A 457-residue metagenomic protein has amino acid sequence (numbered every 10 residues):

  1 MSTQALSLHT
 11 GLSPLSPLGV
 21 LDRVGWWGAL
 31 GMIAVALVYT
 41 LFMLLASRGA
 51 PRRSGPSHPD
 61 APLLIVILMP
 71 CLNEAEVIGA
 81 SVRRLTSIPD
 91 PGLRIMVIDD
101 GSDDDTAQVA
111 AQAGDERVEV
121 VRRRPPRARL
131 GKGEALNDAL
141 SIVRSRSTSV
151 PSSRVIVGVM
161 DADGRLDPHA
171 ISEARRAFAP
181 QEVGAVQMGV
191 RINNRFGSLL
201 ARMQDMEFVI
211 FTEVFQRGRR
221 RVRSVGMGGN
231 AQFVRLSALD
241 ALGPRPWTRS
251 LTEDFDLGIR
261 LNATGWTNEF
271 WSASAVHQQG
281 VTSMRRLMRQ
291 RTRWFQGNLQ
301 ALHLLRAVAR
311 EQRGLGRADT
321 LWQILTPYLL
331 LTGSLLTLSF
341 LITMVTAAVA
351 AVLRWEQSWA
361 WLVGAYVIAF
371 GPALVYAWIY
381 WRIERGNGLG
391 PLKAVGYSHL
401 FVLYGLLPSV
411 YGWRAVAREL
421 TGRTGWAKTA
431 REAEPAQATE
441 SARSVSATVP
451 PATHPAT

Functional and structural regions predicted by a protein language model:
M1-A61, Y376-I379, P408-E419, A447-A456: N-terminal membrane-anchoring/stem segments of glycan-assembly enzymes
S57-P59, T326-L420: Membrane-embedded multi-pass helical conduit in multi-pass membrane proteins, especially envelope-biosynthetic
L63-V66, R94, D256: Cell-envelope/extracellular polymer assembly enzymes that use nucleotide-activated donors
R83-G92: Short, acidic, metal-binding catalytic loop of nucleotide-sugar glycosyltransferases
D99-Q108, R123-A128, R165: A conserved acidic beta->alpha catalytic loop
R124-P125, R129-T148, S152-R154, P168-S250 (+2 more regions): Long helical/loop segments within the catalytic core of UDP-sugar-dependent glycosyltransferases, especially the large
D161-R165, L261: The conserved acidic donor/metal-binding loop of glycosyltransferases
G258-V276: Catalytic donor-sugar/metal-binding loop of nucleotide-sugar-dependent glycosyltransferases
